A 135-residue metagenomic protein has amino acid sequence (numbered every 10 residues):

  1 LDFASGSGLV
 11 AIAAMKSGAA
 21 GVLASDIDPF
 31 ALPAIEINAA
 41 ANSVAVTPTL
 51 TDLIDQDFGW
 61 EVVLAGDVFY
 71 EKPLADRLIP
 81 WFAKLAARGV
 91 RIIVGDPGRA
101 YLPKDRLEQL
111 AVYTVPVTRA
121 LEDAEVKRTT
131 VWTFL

Functional and structural regions predicted by a protein language model:
L1-P48: Conserved SAM/SAH cofactor-binding pocket of Class I
T49-D55: Conserved SAM/SAH-binding loop
V63-A65: Hydrophobic beta-strand segment of the Class I
V68: Hydrophobic adenine-recognition pocket in adenosine-nucleotide-binding enzymes
E71: A short His-aromatic
A75-V131: C-terminal substrate-binding/active-site "lid" region of AdoMet-derived donor-dependent transferases
T133-L135: Short beta-strand-to-coil "C-cap" segments at the C-terminal boundary of structured domains/repeats, marking
